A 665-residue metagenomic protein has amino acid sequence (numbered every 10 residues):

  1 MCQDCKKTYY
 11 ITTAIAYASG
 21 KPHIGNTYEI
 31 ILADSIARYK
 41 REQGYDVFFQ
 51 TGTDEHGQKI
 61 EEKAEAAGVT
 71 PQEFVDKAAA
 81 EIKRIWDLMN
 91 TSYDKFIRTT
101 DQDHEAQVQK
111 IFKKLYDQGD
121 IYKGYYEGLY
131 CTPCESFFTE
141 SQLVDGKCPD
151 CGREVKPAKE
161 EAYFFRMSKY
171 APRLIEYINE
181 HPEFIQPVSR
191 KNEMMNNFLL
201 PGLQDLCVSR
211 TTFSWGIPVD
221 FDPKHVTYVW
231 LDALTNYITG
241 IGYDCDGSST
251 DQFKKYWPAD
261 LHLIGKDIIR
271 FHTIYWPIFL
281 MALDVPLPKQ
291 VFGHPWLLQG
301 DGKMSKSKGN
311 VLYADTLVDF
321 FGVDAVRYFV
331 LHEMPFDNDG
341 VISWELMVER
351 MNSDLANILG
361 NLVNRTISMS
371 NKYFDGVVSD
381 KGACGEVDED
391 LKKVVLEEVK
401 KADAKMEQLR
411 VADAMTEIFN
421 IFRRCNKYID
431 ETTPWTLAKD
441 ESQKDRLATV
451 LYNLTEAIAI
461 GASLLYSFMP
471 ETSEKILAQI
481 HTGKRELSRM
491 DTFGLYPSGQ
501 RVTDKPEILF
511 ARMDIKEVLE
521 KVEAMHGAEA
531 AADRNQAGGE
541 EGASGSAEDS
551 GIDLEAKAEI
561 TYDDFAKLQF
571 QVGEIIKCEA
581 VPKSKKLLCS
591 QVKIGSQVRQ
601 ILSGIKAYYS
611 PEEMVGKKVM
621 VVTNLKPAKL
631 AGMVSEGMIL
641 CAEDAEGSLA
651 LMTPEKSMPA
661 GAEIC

Functional and structural regions predicted by a protein language model:
C2-A78, I97-F112, D117, C134 (+4 more regions): N-terminal catalytic cores of NTP/NDP-binding nucleotidyl/phosphoryl-transfer enzymes
C2-T51, D103-Q107, P157-K372, A414-I418: Structured secondary-structure scaffolds
A79-D94: A glycine-rich helix N-cap at a beta->alpha junction
Q118-A171, I175: Cys/His-rich short segments
K123, L346-C384, V394-V502, V622: Helix-rich, typically C-terminal accessory recognition domains appended to large enzymatic cores
Q290-G293, L477-Q479, C589: Beta-strand segments within the central parallel beta-sheet cores of soluble alpha/beta enzyme folds
S473-D564: Intrinsic disorder at enzyme termini
Q536-C665: Phosphate-backbone binding interfaces of nucleic-acid-interacting proteins
